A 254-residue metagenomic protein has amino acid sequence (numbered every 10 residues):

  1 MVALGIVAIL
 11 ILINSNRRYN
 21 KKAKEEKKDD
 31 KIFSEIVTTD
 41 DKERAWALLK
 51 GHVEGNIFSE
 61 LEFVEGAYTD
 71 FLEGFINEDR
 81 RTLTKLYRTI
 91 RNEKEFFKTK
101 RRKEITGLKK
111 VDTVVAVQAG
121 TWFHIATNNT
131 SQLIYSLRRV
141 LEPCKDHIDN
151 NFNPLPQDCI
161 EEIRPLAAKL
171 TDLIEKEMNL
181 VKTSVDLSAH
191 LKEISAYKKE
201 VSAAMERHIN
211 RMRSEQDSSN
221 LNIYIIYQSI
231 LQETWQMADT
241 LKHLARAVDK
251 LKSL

Functional and structural regions predicted by a protein language model:
M1-L254: Cytosolic, long alpha-helical scaffolding segments
